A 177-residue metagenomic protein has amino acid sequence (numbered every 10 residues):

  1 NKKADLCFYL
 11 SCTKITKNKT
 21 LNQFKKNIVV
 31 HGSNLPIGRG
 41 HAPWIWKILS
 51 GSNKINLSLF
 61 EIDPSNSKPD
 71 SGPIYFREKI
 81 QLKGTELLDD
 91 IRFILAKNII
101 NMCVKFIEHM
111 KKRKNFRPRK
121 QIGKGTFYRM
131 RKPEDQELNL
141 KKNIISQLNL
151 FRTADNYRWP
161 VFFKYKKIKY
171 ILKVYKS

Functional and structural regions predicted by a protein language model:
N1, E86-D90, K132: Intrinsic-disorder/low-complexity, polar/charged segments
K2, K83-E86, L140-N143: Short coil/turn linker and secondary-structure boundary residues
K2-A4, I45-W46: Short, surface-exposed amphipathic charged segments that create phosphate/polyanion-binding patches used for binding
K3-L6, K25: Conserved acidic residues
F8-L10: Structural motif
C12-G125: Donor/substrate-binding cores of folate-linked one-carbon enzymes
N115-S177: Internal anion-binding site segments
